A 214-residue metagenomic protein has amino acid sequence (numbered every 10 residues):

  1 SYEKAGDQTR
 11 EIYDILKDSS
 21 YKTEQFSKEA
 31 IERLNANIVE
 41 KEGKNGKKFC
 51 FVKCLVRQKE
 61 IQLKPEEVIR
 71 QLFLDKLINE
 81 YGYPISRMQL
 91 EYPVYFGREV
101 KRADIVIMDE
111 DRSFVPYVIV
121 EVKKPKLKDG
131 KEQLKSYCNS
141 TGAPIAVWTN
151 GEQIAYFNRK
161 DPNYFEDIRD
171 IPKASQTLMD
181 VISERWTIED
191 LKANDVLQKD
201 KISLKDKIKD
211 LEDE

Functional and structural regions predicted by a protein language model:
S1-I145, E152-E214: A short, conserved, highly charged catalytic patch centered on acidic carboxylates
